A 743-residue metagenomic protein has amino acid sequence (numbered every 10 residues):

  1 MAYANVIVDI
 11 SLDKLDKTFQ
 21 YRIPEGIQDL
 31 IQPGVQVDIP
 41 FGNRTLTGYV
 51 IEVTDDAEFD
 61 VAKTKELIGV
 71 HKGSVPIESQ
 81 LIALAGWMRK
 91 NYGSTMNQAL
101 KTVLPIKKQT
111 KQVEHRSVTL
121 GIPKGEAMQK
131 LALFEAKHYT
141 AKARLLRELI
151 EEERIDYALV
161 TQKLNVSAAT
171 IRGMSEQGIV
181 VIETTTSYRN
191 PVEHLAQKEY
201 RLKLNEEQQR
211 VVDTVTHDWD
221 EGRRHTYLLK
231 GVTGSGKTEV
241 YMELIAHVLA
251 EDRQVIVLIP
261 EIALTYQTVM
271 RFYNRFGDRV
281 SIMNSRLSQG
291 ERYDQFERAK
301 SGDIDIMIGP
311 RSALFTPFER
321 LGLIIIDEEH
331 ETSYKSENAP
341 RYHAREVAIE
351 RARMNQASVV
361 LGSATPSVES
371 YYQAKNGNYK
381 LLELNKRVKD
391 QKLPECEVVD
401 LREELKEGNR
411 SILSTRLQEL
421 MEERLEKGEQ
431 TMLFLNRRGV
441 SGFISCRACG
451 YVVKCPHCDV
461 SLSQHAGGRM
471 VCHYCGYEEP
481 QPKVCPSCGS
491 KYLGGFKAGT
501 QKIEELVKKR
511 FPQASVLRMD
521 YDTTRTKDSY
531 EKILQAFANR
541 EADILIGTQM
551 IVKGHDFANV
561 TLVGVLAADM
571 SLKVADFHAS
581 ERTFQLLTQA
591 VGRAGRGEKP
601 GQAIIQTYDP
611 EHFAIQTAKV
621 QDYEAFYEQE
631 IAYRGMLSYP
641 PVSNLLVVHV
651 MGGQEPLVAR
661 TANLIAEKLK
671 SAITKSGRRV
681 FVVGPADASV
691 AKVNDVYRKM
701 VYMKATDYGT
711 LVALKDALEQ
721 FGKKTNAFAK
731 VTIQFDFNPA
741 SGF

Functional and structural regions predicted by a protein language model:
M1-S363, K375-Q391, K675, G709-F743: Accessory, non-ATPase domains that flank or precede helicase/AAA+ motor cores in DNA-metabolism machines
A2, K17, V35, R253 (+5 more regions): Residues at beta-strand starts and edge strands
Y3, T18, Q32, R416 (+1 more regions): A short, contiguous, amphipathic alpha-helix enriched in charged residues
E52-T54, L104, T184-T186, L435-R437 (+4 more regions): A general secondary-structure junction signal
D60-H71, A686-A688, K692-T706: Solvent-exposed, membrane-proximal periplasmic/extracellular interface segments of envelope transport and secretion
K198-N205, Q209, D213, G222-A659 (+4 more regions): Inter-lobe coupling/hinge segments of SF2-like helicase ATPases
E667, S671-V693, L718, I733-P739: A carboxyl-terminal module marker
